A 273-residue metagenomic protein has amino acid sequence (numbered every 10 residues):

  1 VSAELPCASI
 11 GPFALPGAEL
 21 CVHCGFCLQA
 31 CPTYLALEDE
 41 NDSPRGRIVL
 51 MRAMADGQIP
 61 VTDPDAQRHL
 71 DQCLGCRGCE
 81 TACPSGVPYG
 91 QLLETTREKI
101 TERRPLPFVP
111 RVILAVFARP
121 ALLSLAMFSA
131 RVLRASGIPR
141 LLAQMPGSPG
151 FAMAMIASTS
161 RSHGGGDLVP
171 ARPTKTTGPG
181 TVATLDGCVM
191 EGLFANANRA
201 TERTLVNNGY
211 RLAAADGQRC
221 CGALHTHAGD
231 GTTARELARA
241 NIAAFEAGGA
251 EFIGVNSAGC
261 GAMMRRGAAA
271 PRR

Functional and structural regions predicted by a protein language model:
V1-L70: Ferredoxin-type iron-sulfur electron-transfer modules and their immediate structural context
G11, L15, I48-Q218, L224-R272: Iron-sulfur-cluster electron-transfer modules
